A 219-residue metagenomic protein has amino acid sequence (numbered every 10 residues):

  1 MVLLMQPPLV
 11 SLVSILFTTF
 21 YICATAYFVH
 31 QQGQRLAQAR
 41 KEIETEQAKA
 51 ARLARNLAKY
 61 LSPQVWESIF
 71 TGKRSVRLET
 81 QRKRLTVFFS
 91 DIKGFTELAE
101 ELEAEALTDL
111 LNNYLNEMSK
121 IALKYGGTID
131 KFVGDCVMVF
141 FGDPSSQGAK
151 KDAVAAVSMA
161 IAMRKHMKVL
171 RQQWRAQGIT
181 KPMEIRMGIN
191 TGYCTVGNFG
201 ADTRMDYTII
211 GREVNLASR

Functional and structural regions predicted by a protein language model:
M1-Q34: Membrane-embedded alpha-helical segments, specifically the hydrophobic cores of selected transmembrane helices
A26-R82: Regulatory cytosolic signal-relay segments
A51, A58, L115, S119 (+1 more regions): Structural signal for well-ordered, non-membrane alpha-helices
Q64, K93, Y193-C194, N215: Alpha-helix/helix-capping structural signal
W66, F70-T71, N112-N116, A217: Short amphipathic alpha-helical segments
S75-S158, Y207: Catalytic NTP-binding/metal-coordinating core of nucleotidyl cyclase/transferase enzymes
I121, Y125-A155, V169-V214: Catalytic core of nucleotidyl cyclases, primarily class III adenylyl/guanylyl cyclases
